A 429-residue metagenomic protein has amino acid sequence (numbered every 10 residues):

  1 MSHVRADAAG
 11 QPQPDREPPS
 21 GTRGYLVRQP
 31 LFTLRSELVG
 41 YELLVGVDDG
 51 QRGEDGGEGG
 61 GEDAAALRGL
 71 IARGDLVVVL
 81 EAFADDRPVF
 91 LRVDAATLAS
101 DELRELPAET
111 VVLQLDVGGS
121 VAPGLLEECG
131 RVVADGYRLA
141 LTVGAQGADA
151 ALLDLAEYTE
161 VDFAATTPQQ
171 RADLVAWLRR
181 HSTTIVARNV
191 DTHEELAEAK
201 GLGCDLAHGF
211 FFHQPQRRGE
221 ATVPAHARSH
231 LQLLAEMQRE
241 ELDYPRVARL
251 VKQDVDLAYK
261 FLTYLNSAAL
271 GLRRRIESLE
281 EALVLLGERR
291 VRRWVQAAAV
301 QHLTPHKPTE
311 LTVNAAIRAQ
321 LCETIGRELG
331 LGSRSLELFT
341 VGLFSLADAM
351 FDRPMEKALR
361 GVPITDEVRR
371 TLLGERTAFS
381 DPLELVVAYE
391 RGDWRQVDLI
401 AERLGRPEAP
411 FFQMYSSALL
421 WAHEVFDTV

Functional and structural regions predicted by a protein language model:
S2-V112, V117-G124, R131, L286-R290 (+2 more regions): Bacterial c-di-GMP phosphodiesterase EAL domain
D15-E17, A165-R171, K252-D256: Amphipathic repeat-derived elements
Y25-F32, L38-V45, V89-V93, V112-L115 (+12 more regions): Long, contiguous hydrophobic alpha-helical segments, chiefly transmembrane helices and signal peptides
G57, G61, P168, V223-A227: Short, conserved loop/turn and helix-capping segments at secondary-structure boundaries that abut family-defining
A72, R188-V429: Conserved alpha-helical "signature site" that marks functionally important helical segments or helix/loop junctions
A95, T167-P168, E240, L272: A conditional alpha-helix N-cap/helix-loop micro-motif detector
E102-H213, R334-E337: The catalytic core of metal-dependent phosphodiesterases that act on cyclic dinucleotides
